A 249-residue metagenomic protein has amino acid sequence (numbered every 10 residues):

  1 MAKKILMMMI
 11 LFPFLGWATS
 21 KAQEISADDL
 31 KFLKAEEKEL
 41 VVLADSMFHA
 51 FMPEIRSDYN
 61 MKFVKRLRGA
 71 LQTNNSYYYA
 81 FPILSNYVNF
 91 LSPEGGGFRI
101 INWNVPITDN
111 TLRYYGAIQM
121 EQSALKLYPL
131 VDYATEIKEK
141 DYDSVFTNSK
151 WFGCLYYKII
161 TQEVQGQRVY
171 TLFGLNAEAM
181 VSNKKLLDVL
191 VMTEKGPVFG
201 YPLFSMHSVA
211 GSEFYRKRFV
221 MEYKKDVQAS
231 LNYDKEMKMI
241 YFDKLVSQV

Functional and structural regions predicted by a protein language model:
M1-A35: Bacterial Sec-dependent N-terminal signal peptides
Q23-I100: Start-of-domain marker
D58-Y79, P129-N148, F204-M221: Surface-exposed loop and turn segments in beta-propeller and other repeat-based domains that flank or scaffold
G97-N104, R168-N176, K238-K244: Short beta-strand elements that form the blades of beta-propeller/WD-repeat-like and other beta-sheet-rich scaffold
Y114-S123, L186-E194: Beta-propeller blade signature
Y115-Q162: Short N-terminal edge-element motif at the start of the domain
Y142-W151, L155-V164, E178, V198-V249: Short aromatic loop motif centered on NTY/YTY
G153-E194: Hydrophobic, aromatic-enriched interface-forming segments
